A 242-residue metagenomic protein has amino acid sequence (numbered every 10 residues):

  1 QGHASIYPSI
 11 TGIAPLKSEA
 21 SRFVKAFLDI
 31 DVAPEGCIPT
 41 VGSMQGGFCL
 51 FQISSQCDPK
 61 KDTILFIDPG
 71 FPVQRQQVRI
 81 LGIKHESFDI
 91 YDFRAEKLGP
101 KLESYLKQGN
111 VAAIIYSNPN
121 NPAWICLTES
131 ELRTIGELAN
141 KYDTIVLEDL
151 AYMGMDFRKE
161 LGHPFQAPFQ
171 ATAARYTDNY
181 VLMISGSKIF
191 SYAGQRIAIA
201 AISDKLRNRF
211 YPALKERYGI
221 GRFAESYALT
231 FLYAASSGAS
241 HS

Functional and structural regions predicted by a protein language model:
G2-Y142, M153-T177, V181: Conserved core of the PLP fold type I
D149-L150: Walker B catalytic acidic pair
R175-S242: Conserved core segment of the aminotransferase class I/II
